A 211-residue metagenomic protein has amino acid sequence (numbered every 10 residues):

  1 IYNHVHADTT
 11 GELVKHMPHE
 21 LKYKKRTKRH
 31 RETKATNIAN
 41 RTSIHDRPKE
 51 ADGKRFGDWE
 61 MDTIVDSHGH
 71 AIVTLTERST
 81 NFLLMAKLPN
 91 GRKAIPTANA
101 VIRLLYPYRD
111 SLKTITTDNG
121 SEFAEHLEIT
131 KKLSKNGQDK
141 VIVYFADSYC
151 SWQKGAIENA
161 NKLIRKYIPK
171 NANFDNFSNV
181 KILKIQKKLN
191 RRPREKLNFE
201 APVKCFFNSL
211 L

Functional and structural regions predicted by a protein language model:
I1, D62, N81, V101 (+4 more regions): Mobile genetic element proteins and their domesticated derivatives, centered on retroelements and DNA transposons
Y2-A51: Basic, flexible linker segments flanking DNA-binding modules in nucleic acid-interacting mobile-element proteins
F56-V65: Two-metal-ion RNase H-like nuclease active-site motif
I64, H68-L84: Short conserved beta-strand segments at catalytic cores or DNA/RNA-binding microdomains of nucleic-acid binding
V65-H68, M85-Y108: Active-site beta-loop-alpha junctions of metal-dependent nucleic acid enzymes, especially the RNase H-like/DDE
T80-L84, P107-K113, Y167-I168: Short, surface-exposed connector motifs at secondary-structure boundaries
Y106, K131-S134, Q138-L211: Charged alpha-helix within mobile-element recombinases
D110-E125, S148-Y149: Acidic/histidine-rich, metal-coordinating catalytic segments
